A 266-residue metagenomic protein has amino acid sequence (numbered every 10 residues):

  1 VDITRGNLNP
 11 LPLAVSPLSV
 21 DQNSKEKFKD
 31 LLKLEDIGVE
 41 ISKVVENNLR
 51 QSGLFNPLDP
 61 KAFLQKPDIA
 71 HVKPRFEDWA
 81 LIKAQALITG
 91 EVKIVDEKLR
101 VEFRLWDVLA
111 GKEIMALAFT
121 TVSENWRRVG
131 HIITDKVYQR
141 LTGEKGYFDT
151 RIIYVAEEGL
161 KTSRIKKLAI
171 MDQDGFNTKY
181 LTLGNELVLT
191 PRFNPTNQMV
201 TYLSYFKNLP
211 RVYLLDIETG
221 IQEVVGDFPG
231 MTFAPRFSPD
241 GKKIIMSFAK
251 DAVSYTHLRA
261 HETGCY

Functional and structural regions predicted by a protein language model:
N7-R75, I88: Short beta-strand->alpha-helix linker/helix-N-cap micro-motif that forms a surface specificity/interaction loop
L8-L13, S52, P74, I82-L87 (+3 more regions): Extracytoplasmic
A70-K136: Amphipathic beta-strand/beta-sheet edge segments enriched in Tyr/Trp
E91, I153-T162, V200-K207, G226 (+1 more regions): Beta-strand C-termini and the immediately following turn/loop, strongest in propeller blades
L109, D172-F176, D216-G220: Short loop/turn segments that connect beta-strands within beta-propeller blades
E113-A116, F176-Y180, G220-E223: Predominantly a core beta-strand signature of beta-propeller blades across repeat-based propeller domains
N125-W126, R140, T178, N185-L203 (+2 more regions): Conserved beta-propeller blade repeats
T256-T263: Conserved small/polar residues in nucleotide/adenosyl-binding loops
